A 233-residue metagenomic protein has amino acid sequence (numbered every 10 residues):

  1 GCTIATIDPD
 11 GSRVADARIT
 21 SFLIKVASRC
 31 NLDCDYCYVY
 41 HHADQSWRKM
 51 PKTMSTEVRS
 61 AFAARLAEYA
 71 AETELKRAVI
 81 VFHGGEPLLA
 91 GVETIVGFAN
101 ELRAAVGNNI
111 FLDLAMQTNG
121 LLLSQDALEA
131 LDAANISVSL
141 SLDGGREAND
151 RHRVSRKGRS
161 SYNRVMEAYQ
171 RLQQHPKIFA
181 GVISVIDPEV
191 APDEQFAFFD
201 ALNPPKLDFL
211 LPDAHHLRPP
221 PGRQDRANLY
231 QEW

Functional and structural regions predicted by a protein language model:
G1-L23, E72-T73: N-terminal [4Fe-4S]-dependent radical SAM core
A17, S21-E57: Canonical Radical SAM [4Fe-4S] cluster-binding loop centered on the CxxxCxxC motif and its immediate flanking residues
H41-S46, E147, A214-L217: A short, flexible beta-alpha/helix-coil linker loop
S46-K49, D150-V154, R218-R223: Short acidic, glycine/proline-rich loop/turn micro-motifs
R59, A63-V81, A90-A214: Radical SAM/AdoMet-radical enzyme domain recognition
G84: Conserved catalytic core of two-component sensor histidine kinases, primarily the HATPase_c ATP-binding
P220-W233: A C-terminal junction/extension of Radical SAM enzymes
